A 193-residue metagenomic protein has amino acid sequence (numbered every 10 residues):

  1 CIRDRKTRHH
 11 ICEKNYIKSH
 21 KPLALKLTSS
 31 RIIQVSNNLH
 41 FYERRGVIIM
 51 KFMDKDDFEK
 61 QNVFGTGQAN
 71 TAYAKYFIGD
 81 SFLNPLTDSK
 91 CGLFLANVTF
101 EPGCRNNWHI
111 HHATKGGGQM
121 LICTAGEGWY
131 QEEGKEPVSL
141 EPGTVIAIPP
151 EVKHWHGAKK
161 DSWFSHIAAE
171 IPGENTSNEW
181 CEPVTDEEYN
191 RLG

Functional and structural regions predicted by a protein language model:
C1-R5: Conserved small/polar residues in nucleotide/adenosyl-binding loops
Y16, F41-Y42: Aromatic (phenylalanine/tyrosine) cluster motif
N37-H40, G46-F94, S177-G193: A short, N-terminal "cap"/entry segment at the start of jelly-roll beta-barrel domains of the cupin/DSBH fold
A96-T114: Conserved short histidine dyad/triad with adjacent acidic residue
R105, K115-P142, V152: A short beta-strand-loop-beta hairpin characteristic of the jelly-roll/cupin
W129, P137, P150-S177: Ligand-binding loop in jelly-roll beta-barrel domains
